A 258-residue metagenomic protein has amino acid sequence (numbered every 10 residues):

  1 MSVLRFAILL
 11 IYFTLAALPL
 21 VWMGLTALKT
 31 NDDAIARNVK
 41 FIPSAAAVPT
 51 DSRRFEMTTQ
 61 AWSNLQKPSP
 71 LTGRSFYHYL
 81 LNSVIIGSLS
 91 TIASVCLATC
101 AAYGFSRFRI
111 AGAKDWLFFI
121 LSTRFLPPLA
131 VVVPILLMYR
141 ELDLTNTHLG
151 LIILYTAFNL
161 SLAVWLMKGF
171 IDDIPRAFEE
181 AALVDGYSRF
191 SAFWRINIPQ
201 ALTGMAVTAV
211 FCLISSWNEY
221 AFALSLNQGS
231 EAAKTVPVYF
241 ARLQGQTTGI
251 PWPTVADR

Functional and structural regions predicted by a protein language model:
R5-R258: A structural signal for multi-pass alpha-helical bundles of membrane permease subunits that mediate small-molecule
